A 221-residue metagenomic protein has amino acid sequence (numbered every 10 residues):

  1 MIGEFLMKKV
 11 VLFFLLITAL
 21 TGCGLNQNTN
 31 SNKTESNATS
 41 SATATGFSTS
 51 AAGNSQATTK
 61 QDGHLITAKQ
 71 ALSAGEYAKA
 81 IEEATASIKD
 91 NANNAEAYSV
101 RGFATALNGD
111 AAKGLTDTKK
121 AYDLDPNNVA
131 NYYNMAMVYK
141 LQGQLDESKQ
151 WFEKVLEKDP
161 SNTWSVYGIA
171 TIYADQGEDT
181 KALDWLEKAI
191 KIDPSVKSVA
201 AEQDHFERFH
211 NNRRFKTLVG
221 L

Functional and structural regions predicted by a protein language model:
L20-G22: C-terminal motif of bacterial Sec signal peptides marking the signal peptidase cleavage site
Q27-G53, K191-L221: Terminal, low-structured helical/coil segments at or just beyond the last alpha-helical repeat
A57-E96, V100-F103, L107: Alpha-helical segment of the N-proximal tetratricopeptide repeat
A74-E83, L107-K120, Q142-K154, G177-W185 (+1 more regions): Structural signature of tandem alpha-helical TPR/SEL1-like repeats, specifically the intra-repeat loop/turn
V100, N134, G168, E202-Q203: Canonical tetratricopeptide repeat
